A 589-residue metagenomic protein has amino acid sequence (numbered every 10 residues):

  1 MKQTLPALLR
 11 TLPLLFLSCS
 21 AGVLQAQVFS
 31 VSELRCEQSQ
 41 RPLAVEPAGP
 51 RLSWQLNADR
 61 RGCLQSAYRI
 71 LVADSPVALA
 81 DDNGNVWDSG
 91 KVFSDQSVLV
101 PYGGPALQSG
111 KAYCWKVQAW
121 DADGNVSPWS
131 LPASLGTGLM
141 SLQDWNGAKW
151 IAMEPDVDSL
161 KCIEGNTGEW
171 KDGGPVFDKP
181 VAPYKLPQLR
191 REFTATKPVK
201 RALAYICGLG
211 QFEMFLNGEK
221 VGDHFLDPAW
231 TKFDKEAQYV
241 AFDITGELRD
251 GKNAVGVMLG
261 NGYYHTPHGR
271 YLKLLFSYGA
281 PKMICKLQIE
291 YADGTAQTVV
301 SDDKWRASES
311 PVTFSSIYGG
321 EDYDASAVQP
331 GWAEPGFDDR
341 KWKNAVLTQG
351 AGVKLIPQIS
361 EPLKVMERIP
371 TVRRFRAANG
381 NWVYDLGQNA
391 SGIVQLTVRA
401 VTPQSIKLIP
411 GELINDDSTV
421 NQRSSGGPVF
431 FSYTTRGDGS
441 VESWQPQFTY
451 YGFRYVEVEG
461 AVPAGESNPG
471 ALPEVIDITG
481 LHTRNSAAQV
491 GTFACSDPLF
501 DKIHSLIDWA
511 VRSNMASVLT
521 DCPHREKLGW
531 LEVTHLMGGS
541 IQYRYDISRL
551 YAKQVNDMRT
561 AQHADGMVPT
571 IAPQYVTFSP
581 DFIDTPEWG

Functional and structural regions predicted by a protein language model:
M1-S30: Bacterial Sec-dependent N-terminal signal peptides
Q25, A333, D581-G589: Short, intrinsically disordered, charge-balanced linker/junction segments flanking boundaries in proteins
F29-A112, K116-R525, E532-V533, R549-A552 (+2 more regions): Extracellular/oxidizing-compartment recognition motifs
L531-Q542, S548-A552, T585-G589: Well-ordered alpha-helical segments within folded domains of soluble proteins
